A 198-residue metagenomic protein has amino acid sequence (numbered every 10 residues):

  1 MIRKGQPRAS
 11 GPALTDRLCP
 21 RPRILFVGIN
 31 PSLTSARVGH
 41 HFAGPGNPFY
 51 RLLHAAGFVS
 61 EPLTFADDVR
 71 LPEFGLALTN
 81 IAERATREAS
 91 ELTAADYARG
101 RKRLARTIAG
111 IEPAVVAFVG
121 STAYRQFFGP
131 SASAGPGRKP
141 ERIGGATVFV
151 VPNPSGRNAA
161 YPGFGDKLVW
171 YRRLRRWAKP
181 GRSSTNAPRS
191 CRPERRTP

Functional and structural regions predicted by a protein language model:
M1-R23, G44-P45, L52, E88-L104 (+1 more regions): C-terminal capping/extension of enzyme domains
A13-C19, P62-L71, T107: Short amphipathic alpha-helices and their capping/turn segments at secondary-structure boundaries
F26-I29: N-terminal nucleotide-binding beta1-loop-alpha1 segment
P31, P113, P152-P154: Proline-centered helix-kink/hinge sites
L33-A36, R87-E88, Y124-F127, R157-A160: Short catalytic/ligand-binding loop motif for oxyanion handling, primarily in non-cytosolic enzymes, centered on
S35-D96: Short, surface-exposed acidic-centric catalytic microdomains
E73-A132: Internal catalytic-core helix/loop-beta-alpha segment that presents or stabilizes conserved functional determinants
